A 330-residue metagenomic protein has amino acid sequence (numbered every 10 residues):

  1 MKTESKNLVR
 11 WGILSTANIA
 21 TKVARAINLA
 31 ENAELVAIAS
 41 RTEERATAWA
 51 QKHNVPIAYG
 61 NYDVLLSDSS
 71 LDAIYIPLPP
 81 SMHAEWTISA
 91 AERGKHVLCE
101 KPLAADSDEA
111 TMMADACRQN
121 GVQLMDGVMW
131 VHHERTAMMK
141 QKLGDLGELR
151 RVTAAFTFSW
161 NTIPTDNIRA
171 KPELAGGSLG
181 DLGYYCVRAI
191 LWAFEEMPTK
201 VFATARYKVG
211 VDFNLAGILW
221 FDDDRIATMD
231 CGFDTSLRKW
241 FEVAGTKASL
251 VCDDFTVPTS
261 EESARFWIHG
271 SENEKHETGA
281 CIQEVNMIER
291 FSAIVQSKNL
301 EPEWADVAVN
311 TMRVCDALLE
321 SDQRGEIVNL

Functional and structural regions predicted by a protein language model:
M1, R188-P258, M287-N299: Contiguous beta-strand/loop segments that form the cofactor/metal-binding neighborhood of enzyme cores
M1-H53, S292: N-terminal Rossmann-like dinucleotide-binding module
M1-K6, A73-Y75, D222, A293-L330: C-terminal helix-rich "cap/oligomerization" subdomain common to oxidoreductases
V23, H53-A116: Beta-loop-alpha module in the N-terminal Rossmann-like domain of NAD(P)-dependent dehydrogenases, especially those
Y59, L98-C99, L124-D126, C252: Hydrophobic residues in well-ordered beta-strands that form the structural core
T111-M129, E148-V152: Rossmann-fold dehydrogenase core element
W130-F202, Y207, G325: Predominantly a Rossmann-like dinucleotide-binding segment in NAD(P)-dependent oxidoreductases
H276-E289: Active-site loop of classical SDR/Rossmann-like NAD(P)-dependent oxidoreductases, centered on the catalytic Tyr-X3-Lys
